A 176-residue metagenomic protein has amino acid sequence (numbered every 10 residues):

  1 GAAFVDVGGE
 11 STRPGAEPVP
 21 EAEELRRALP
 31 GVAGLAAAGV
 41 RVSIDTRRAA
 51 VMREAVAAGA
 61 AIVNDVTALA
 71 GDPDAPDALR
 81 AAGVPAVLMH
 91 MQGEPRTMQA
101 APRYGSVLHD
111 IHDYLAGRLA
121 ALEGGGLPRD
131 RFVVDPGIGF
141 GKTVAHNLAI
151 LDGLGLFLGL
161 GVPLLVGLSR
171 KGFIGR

Functional and structural regions predicted by a protein language model:
G1-G8: Catalytic domains of carbohydrate-active enzymes, especially glycoside hydrolases
G8-S11, V133: Short, basic/glycine-rich phosphate-binding loops at helix/coil junctions that contact nucleotide phosphates
T12-R41, R47-A50, V56-A57, A61-A121 (+2 more regions): Active-site-adjacent loop and "lid" segments of alpha/beta metabolic enzymes
G125-V133: Short, structured loop/turn "capping" segments at alpha-beta junctions
F132-G141: Conserved strand-turn element in the central/C-terminal portion of the radical SAM core barrel that lines
